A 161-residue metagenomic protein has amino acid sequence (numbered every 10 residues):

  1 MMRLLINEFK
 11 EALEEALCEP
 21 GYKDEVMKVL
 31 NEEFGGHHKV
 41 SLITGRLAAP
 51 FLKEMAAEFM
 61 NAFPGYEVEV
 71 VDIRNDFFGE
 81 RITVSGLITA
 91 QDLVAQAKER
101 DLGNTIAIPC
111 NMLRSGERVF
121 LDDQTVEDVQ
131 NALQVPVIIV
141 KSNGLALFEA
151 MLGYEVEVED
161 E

Functional and structural regions predicted by a protein language model:
M1-E161: Auxiliary Fe-S-binding modules of radical SAM enzymes
